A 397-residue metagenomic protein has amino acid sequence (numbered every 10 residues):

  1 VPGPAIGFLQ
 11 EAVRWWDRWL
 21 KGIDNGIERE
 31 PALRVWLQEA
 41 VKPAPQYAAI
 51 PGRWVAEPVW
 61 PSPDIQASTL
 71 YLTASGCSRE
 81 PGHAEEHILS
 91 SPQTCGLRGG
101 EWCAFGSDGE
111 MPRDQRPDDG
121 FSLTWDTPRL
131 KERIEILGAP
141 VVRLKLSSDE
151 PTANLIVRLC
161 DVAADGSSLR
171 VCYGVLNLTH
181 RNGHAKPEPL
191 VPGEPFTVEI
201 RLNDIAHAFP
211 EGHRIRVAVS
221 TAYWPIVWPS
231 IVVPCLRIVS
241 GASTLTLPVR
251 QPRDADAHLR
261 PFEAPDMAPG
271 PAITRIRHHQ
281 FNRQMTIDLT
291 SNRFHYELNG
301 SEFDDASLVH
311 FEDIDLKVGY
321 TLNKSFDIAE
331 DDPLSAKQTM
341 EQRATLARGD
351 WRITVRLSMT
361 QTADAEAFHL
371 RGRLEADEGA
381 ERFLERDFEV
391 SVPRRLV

Functional and structural regions predicted by a protein language model:
P2-D377, E381-V397: C-terminal, loop-rich substrate-recognition/catalytic regions characterized by aromatic stacking residues
